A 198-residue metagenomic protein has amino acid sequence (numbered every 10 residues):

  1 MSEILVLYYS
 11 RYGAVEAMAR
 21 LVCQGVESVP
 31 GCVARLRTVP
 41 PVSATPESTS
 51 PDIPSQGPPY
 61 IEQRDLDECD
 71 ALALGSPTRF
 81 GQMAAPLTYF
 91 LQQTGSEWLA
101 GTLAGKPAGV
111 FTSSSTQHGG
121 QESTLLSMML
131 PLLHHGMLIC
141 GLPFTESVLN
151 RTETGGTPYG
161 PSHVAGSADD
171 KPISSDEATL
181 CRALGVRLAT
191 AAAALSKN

Functional and structural regions predicted by a protein language model:
M1-T102, V164-N198: N-terminal beta1-alpha1-beta2 submodule of the flavodoxin-like/Rossmannoid cofactor-binding fold
V39-A44, G136-A168: Mobile beta-alpha loop/short-helix "lid" or hinge segments that flank ligand
Q92-G95, L99, T116, H134 (+1 more regions): Alpha-helix boundary/capping detector
A104-T154: Short, glycine-/small-residue-rich phosphate/pyrophosphate-handling segment
L126, G156-P158, S175: Glycine-rich phosphate-binding loop at the start of an alpha helix
